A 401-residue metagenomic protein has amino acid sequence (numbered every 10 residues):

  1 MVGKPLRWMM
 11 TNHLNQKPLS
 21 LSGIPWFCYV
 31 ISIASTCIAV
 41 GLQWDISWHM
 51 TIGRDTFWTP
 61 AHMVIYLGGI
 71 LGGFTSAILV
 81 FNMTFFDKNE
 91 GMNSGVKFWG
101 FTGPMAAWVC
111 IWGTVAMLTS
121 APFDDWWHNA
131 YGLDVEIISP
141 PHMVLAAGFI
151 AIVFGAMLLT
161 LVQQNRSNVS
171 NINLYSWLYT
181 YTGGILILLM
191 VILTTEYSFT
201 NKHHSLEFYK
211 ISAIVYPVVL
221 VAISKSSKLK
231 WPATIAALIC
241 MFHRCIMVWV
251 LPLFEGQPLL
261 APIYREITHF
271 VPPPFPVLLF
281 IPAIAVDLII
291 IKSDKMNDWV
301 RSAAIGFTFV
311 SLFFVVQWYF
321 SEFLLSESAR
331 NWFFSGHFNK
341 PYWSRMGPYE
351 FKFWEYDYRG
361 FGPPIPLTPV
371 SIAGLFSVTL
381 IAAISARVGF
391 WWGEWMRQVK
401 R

Functional and structural regions predicted by a protein language model:
V2-F74: N-terminal signal-anchor module of multipass membrane proteins
V2-I24, F85-M105, Q163-Y179, M396-R401: Membrane-interfacial, low-structure loops and terminal tails that flank and connect transmembrane helices in multi-pass
G3-K4, M63-F81, M143-T160, K210-K228 (+2 more regions): Hydrophobic cores of alpha-helical transmembrane segments in multi-pass inner/ER membrane proteins, independent
G23-T36, F101-V115, V169-G183, K228-I239 (+2 more regions): Membrane-interfacial loop-to-transmembrane alpha-helix junctions, especially the N-terminal start
C37-L42, A116-P122, I185-E196, L238-P252 (+1 more regions): Aromatic-anchored segments of alpha-helical transmembrane domains
Q43-M63, F123-M143, I192-S212, V248-H269 (+2 more regions): Membrane-interface interhelical loops and short amphipathic "cap" helices that link adjacent transmembrane segments
S94-C110, P122-Y181, T195-L206: Membrane-interface helix-loop-helix junctions at boundaries between adjacent transmembrane segments
I235-D287, M296-A386: Alpha-helical transmembrane segments of multi-pass membrane proteins
